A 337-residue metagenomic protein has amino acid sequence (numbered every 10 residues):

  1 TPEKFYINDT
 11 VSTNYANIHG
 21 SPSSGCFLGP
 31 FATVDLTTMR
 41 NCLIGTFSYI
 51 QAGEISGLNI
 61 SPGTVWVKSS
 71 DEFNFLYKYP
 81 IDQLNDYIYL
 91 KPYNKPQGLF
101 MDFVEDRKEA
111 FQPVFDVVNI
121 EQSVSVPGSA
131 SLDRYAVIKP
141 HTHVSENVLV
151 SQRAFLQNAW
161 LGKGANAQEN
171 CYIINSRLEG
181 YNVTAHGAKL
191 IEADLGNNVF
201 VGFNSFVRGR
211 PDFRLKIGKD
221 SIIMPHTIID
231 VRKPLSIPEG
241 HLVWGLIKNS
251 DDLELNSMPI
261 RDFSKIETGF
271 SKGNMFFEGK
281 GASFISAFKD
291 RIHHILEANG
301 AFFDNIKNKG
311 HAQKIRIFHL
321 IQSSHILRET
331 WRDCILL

Functional and structural regions predicted by a protein language model:
P2, I18, P30-N119, R153 (+1 more regions): Glycine-rich hexapeptide-repeat left-handed beta-helix
K4-N8, N17, D106-K139: Right-handed parallel beta-helix
I120, V124-V126, I138, V144 (+4 more regions): Hydrophobic beta-strand core residues of beta-sandwich domains
P127-G128, D133-N158, G162-G164, Q168-E169: Beta-propeller domains
